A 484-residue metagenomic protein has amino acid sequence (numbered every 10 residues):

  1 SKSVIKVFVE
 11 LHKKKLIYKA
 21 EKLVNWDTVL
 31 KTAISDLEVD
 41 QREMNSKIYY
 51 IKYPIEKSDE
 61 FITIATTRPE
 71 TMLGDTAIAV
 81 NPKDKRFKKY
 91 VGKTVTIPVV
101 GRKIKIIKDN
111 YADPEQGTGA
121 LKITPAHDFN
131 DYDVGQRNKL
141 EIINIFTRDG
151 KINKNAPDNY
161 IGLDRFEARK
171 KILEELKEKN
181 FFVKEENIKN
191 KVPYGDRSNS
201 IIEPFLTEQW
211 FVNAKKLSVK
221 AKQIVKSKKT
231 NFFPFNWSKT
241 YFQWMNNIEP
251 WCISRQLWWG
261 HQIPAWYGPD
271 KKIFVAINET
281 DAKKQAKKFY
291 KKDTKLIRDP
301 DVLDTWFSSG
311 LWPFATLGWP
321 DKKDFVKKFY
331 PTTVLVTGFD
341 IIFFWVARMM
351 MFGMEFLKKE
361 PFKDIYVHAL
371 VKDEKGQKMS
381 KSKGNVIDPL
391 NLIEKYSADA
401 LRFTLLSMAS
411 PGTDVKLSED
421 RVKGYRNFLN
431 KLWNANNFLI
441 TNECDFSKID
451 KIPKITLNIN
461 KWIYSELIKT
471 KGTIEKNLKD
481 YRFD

Functional and structural regions predicted by a protein language model:
S1-D149, K220-S254, K288-K292, A315-F329: NTP-handling and nucleic-acid-processing catalytic cores
K15, G135, N199, H368-A369 (+1 more regions): Residue-level signal for inorganic ion chemistry
D27-V29, E38-P54, L121, H127 (+5 more regions): Conserved active-site neighborhood of enzyme catalytic/cofactor-binding cores
K88-G92, D158-K170, E178: A glycine-biased structural micro-motif
E167-V192: Phosphate/diphosphate-binding loops
N190-N231: Glycine-rich loop/linker segments at domain edges
